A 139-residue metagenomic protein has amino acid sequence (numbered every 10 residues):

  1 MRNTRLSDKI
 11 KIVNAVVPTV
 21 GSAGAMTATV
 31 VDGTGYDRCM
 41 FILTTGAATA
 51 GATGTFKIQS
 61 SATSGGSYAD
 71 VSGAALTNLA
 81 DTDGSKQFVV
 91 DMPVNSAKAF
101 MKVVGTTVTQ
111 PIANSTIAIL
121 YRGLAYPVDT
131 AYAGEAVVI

Functional and structural regions predicted by a protein language model:
M1-I139: Surface-exposed, low-hydrophobicity beta-strand/loop segments enriched in small/polar/acidic residues
